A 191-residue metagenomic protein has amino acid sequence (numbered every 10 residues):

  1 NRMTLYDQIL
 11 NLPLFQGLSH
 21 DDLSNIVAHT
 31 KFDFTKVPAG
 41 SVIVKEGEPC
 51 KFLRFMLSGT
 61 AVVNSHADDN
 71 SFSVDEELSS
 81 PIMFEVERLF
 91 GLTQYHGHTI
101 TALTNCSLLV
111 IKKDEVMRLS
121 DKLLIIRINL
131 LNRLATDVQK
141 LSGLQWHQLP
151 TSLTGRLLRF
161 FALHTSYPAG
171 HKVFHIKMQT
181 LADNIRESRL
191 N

Functional and structural regions predicted by a protein language model:
N1-A39, M83-F84, R88-L92: Cyclic nucleotide-binding regulatory module and flanking cytosolic helices
L5, R127-L130, V138-W146: Inter-domain helical "communication" segments and dimerization helices that couple sensory or membrane-embedded modules
T30, V74-N132: Cyclic-nucleotide recognition modules
G40, K51-N64, S80-I82: Glycine- and acidic-residue-biased ligand/ion/polar-headgroup-sensing regions
V42-E48: Short phosphate-coordinating micro-motif centered on Lys-Gly-acidic
L141-L153, H171: Short, Lys/Arg-enriched, Trp-marked, Pro/Gly-tolerant hinge/linker segments that flank
L149, L153-R156, F160, K177: N-terminal positioning helix adjacent to the helix-turn-helix/winged-helix DNA-binding module
A162-N191: Phosphate-/nucleic-acid-contacting segments
